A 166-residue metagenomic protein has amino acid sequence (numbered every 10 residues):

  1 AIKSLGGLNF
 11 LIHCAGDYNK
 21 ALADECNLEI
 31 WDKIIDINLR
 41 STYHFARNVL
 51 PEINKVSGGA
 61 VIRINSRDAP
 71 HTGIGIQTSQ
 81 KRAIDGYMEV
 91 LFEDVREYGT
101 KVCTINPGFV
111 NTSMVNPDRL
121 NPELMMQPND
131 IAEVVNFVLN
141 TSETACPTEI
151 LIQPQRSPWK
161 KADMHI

Functional and structural regions predicted by a protein language model:
G6-L8, I53-S66, E97-K101: Active-site loop of short-chain dehydrogenase/reductase
A15-N19: Conserved NAD(P)H cofactor-binding loop of Rossmann-fold oxidoreductase domains
L22-A23, I30-I35: Substrate-binding pocket helix/loop in short-chain dehydrogenase/reductase
A46-R47, E89: A short, exposed helix-loop element centered on a Lys and neighboring polar residues
I62-A83, E89, E93-R96: Catalytic loop of short-chain dehydrogenase/reductase
T100, T104-I105, L120-K161: C-terminal helical subdomain
P107-P117: Short, flexible catalytic-loop segment of classical short-chain dehydrogenase/reductase
